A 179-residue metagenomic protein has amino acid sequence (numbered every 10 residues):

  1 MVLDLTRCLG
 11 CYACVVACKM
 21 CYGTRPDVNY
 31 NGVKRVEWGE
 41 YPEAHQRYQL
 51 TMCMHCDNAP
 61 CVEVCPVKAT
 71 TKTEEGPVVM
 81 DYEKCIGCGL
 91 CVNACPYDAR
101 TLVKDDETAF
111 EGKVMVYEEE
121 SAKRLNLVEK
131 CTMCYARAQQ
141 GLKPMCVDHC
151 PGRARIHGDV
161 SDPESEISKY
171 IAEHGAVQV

Functional and structural regions predicted by a protein language model:
M1-V179: Non-ligating segments of multi-cofactor redox enzymes
